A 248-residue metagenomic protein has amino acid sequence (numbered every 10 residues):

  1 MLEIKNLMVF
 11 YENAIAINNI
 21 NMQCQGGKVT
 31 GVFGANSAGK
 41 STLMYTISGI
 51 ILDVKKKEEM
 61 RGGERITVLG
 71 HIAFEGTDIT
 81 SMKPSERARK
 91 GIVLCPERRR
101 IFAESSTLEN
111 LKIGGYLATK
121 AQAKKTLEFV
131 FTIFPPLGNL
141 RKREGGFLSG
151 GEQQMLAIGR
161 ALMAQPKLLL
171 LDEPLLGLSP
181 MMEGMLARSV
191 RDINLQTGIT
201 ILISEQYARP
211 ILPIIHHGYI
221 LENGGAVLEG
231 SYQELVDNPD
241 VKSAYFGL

Functional and structural regions predicted by a protein language model:
L2, A16-I17, C24: Conserved structural motif at the start of ABC-family nucleotide-binding domains
E12, I51-E59, S105-K125, P135 (+2 more regions): ABC-type ATPase nucleotide-binding domains, specifically the catalytic core motifs of the NBD
F33-A35: The feature captures the beta-strand-to-loop junction immediately N-terminal to the Walker
M60-E86: ABC ATPase NBD Q-loop/coupling interface
S105, F147-L148, A161-L162: ABC ATPase signature
E144-L148, E152: Conserved ABC ATPase signature
M163-K167: A short, proline-enriched helix->beta-strand linker immediately N-terminal to the Walker B motif in ABC-type P-loop
G184-T197: Helical segment within the ABC ATPase nucleotide-binding domain
